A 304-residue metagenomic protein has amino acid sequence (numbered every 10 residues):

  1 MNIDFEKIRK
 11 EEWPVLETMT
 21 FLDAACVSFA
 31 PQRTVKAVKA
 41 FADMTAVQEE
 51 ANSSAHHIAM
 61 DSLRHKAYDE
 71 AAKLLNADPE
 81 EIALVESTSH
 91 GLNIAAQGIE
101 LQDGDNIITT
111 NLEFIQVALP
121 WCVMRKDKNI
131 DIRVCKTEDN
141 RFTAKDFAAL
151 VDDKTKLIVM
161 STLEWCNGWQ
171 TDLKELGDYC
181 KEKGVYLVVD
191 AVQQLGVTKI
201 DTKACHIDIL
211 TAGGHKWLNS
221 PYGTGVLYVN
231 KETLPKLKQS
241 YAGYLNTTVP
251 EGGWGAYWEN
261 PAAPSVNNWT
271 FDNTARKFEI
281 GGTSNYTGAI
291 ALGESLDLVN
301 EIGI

Functional and structural regions predicted by a protein language model:
M1-I304: Pyridoxal 5′-phosphate
